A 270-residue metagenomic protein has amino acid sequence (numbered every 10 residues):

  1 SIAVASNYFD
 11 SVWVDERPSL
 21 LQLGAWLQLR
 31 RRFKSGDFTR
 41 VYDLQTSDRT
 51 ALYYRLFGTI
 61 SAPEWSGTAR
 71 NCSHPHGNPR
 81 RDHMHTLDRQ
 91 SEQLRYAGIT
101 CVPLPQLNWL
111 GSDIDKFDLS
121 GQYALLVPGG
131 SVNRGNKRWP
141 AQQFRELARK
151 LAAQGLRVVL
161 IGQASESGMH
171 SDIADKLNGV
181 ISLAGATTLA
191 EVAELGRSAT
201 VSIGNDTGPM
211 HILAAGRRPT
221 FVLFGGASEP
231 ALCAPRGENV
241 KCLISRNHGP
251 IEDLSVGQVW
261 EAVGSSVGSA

Functional and structural regions predicted by a protein language model:
S1-A270: Catalytic machinery of carbohydrate-active enzymes, primarily nucleotide-sugar-dependent glycosyltransferases
